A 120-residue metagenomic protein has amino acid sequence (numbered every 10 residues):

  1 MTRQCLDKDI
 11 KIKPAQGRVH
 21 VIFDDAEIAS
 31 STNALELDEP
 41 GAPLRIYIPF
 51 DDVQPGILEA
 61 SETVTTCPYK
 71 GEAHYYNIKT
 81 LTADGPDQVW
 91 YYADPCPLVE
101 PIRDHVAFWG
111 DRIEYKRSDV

Functional and structural regions predicted by a protein language model:
M1-V120: Terminal leader/tail segments of proteins
